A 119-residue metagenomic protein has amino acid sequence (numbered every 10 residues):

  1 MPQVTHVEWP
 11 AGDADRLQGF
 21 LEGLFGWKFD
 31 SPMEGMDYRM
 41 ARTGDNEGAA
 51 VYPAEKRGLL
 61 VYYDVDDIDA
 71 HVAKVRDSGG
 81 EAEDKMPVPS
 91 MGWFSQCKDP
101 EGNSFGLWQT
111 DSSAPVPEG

Functional and structural regions predicted by a protein language model:
M1-Q18, N46, L59-V61, T110-G119: N-terminal beta-strand motif that seeds the catalytic metal site of vicinal oxygen chelate
T5, D37-R39, L59, M91-S95: Short beta-strand micro-motifs in enzyme catalytic cores
D13, Y63-S104: Vicinal oxygen chelate
R16, K56, A70: Residue-level recognition of oxygen-bearing side chains
L21: Catalytic core of tubulin tyrosine ligase-like
F25-P32, G80-K85: Short secondary-structure junctions
W27-L59, S104-Q109: Conserved short beta-strand elements that form part of the metal-binding/catalytic scaffold of enzyme active sites
G35-M36, P89-S90, V116: Conserved beta-strand edge residues that scaffold enzyme active sites
